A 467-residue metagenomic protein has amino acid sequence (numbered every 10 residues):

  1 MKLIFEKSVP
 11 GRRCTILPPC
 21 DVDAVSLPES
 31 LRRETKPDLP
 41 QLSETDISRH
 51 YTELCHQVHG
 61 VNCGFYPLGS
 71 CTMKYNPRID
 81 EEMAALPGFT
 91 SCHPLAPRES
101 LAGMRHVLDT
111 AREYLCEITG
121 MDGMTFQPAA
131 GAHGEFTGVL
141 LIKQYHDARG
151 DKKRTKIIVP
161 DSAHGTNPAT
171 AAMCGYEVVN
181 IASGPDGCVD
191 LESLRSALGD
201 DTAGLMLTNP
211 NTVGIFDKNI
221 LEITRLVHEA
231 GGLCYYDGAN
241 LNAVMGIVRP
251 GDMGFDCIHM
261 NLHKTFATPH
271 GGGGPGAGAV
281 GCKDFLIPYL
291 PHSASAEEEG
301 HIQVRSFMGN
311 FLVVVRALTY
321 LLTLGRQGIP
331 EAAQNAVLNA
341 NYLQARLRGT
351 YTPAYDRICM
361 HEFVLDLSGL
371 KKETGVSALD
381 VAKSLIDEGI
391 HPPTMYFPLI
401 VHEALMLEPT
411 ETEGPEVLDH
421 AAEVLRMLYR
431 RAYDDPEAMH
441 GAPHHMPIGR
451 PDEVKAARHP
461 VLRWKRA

Functional and structural regions predicted by a protein language model:
M1-G123, D147, V248, Q303-V304 (+1 more regions): Non-catalytic terminal extensions of PLP-dependent enzymes
H59-D80, Q127-G138, F266-G281, M308-V313 (+1 more regions): Conserved phosphate/anionic-ligand binding catalytic regions in large, soluble enzymes, centered on
H93-A96, P128, T208: Cysteine-centered functional microenvironments
G103-H106, H133-E299, G375-V376, E403: Conserved PLP-enzyme active-site core in the AAT-like
M121, R154, D201-A203, E229-L233 (+11 more regions): Active-site lining segments that contact anionic ligands and/or coordinate catalytic metals
D122-P128, K156-V159: A short, small-residue-rich loop immediately preceding and capping a beta-strand
T125, V179-I181, P393: General small-molecule cofactor/ligand-binding pocket signal
P275-Q344: Mobile "lid/hinge" segments at catalytic clefts and subdomain interfaces of large enzymes
